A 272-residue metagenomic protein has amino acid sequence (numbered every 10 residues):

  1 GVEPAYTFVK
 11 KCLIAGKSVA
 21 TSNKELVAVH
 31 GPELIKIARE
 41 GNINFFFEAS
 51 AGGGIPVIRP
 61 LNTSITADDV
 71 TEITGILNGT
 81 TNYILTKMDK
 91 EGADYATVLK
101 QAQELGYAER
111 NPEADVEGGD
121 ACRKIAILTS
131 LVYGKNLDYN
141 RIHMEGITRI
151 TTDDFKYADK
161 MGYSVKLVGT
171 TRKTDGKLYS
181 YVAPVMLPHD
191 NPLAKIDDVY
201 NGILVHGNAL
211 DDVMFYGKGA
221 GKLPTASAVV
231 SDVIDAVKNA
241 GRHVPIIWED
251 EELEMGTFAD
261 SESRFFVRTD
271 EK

Functional and structural regions predicted by a protein language model:
V2-A15, S22-T63: Rossmann-fold NAD(P)-binding glycine/threonine-rich loop
K10, A28, I35, I58-N62 (+5 more regions): Predominant activation on well-ordered alpha-helical scaffold segments within soluble catalytic domains
R39-D120, I127: Rossmann-like NAD(P)H-binding beta-loop-alpha module
E91-D94, V132-Y139, V237-R242: Short helix-capping/linker segments at secondary-structure and domain boundaries
L99-K195, Y200-G202: Substrate-binding/catalytic subdomain of NAD(P)-dependent oxidoreductase enzymes
D211-V213, G217-L223: Glycine-rich phosphate/pyrophosphate-binding beta-alpha loops
V233-K272: A conserved regulatory-domain signal marking ACT and ACT-like small-molecule sensing domains and adjacent regulatory
